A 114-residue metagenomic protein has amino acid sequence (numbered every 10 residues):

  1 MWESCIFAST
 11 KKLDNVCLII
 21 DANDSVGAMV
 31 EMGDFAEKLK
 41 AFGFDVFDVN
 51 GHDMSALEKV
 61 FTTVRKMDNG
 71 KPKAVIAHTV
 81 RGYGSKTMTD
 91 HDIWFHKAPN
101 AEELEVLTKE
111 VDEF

Functional and structural regions predicted by a protein language model:
M1-F114: Glycine-rich ThDP/TPP pyrophosphate-binding loop and its adjacent helix/strand module within ThDP-dependent enzymes
